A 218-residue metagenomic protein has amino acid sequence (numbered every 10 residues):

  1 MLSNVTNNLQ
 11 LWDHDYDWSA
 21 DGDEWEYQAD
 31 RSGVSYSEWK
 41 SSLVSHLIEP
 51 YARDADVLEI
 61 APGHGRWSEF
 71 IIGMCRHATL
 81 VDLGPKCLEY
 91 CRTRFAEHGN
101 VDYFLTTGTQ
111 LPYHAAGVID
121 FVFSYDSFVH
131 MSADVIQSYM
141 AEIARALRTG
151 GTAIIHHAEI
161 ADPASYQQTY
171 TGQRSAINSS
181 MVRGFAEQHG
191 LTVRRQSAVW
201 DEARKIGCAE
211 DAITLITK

Functional and structural regions predicted by a protein language model:
M1-D54, I60-A115, M131-S138, E142 (+1 more regions): Class I (Rossmann-like) S-adenosyl-L-methionine-dependent methyltransferase catalytic domain, capturing the SAM-binding
F123: A conserved beta-strand element that flanks and buttresses the S-adenosyl-L-methionine
D126-S127: Short catalytic micro-motifs in class I SAM-dependent methyltransferases
